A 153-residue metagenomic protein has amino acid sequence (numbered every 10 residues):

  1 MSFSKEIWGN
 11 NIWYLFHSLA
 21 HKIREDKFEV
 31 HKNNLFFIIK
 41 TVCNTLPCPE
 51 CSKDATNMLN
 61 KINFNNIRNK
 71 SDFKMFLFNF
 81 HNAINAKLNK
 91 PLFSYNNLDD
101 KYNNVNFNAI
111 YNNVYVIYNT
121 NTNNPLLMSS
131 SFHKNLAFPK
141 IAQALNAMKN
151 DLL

Functional and structural regions predicted by a protein language model:
M1-L153: Aromatic-rich, lipid-facing transmembrane alpha helices and their immediate juxtamembrane interface loops in integral
